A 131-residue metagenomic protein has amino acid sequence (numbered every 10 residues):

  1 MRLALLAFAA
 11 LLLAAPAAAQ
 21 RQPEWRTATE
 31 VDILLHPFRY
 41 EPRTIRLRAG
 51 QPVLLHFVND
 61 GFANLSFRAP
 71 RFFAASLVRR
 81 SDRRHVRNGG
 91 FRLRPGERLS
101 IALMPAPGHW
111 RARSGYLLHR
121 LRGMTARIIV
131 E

Functional and structural regions predicted by a protein language model:
A4-A14: Bacterial N-terminal signal peptides
A15-A19: Sec/Tat signal peptide C-region and signal peptidase I cleavage site
Q20-W25, R39, N88-E131: Extracellular/periplasmic metallocenter environments
Q22-P52: N-terminal edge beta-strand
L35-R43, L54, R84-G89, G96: N-terminal post-signal-peptidase region of extra-cytosolic proteins
P37, Q51, N59-G61, A69-F73 (+3 more regions): A mature extracytoplasmic/lumenal domain signature
R43-F67, E97-A106, W110: Beta-strand cores of secreted/periplasmic/IMS beta-sandwich domains, seen most often in copper-related folds
F73-D82: Short aromatic-acidic-glycine turn motif
